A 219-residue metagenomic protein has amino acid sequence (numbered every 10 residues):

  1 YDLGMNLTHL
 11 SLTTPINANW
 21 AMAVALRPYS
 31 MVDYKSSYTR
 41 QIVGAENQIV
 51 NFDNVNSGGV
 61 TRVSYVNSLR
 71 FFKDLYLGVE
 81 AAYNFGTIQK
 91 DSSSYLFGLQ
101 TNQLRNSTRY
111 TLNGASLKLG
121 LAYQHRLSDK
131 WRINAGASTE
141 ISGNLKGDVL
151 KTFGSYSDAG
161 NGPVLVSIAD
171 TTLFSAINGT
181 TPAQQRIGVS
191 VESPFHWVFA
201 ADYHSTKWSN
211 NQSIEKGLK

Functional and structural regions predicted by a protein language model:
Y1-K219: Subset of outer-membrane beta-barrel
